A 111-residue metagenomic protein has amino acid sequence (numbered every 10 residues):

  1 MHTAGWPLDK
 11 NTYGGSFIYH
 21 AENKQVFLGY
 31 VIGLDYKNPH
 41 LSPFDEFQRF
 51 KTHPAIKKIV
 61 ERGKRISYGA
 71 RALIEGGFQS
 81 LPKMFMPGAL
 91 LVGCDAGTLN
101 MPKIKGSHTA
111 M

Functional and structural regions predicted by a protein language model:
H2-L34, K83-M84, L91-G93: Active-site substrate-recognition segment that forms the wall of the catalytic cavity or substrate channel
D9-T12, N38-P39, P43-M111: FAD/FMN-dependent oxidoreductases across multiple families
